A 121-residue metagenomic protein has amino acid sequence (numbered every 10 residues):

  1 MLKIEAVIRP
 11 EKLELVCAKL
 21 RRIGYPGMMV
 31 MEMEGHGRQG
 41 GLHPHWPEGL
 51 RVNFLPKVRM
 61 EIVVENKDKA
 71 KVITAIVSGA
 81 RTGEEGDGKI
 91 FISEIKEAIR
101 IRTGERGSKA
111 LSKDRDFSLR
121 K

Functional and structural regions predicted by a protein language model:
M1-K121: Positively charged, small/polar-rich N-terminal and surface patches that mediate targeting and assembly and bind
